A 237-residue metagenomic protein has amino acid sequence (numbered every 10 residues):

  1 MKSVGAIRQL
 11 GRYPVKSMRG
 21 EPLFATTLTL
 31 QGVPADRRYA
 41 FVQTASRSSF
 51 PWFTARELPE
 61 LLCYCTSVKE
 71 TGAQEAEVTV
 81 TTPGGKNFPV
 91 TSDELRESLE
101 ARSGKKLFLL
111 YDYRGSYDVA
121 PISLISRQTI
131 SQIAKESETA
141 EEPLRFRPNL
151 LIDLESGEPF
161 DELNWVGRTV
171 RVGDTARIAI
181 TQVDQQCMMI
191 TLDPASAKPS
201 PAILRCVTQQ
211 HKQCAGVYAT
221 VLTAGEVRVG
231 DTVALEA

Functional and structural regions predicted by a protein language model:
M1-A237: Metal-cofactor-dependent catalytic cores
